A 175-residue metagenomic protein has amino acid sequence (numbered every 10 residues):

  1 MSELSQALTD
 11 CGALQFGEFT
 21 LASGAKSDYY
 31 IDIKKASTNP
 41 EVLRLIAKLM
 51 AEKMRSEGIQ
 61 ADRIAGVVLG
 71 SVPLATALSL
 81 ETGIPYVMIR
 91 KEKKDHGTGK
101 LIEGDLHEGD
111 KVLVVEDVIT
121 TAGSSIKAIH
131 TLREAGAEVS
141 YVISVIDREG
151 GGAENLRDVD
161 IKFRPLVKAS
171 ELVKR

Functional and structural regions predicted by a protein language model:
M1-V115, I119, G123-R175: PRPP-associated nucleotide enzymes
